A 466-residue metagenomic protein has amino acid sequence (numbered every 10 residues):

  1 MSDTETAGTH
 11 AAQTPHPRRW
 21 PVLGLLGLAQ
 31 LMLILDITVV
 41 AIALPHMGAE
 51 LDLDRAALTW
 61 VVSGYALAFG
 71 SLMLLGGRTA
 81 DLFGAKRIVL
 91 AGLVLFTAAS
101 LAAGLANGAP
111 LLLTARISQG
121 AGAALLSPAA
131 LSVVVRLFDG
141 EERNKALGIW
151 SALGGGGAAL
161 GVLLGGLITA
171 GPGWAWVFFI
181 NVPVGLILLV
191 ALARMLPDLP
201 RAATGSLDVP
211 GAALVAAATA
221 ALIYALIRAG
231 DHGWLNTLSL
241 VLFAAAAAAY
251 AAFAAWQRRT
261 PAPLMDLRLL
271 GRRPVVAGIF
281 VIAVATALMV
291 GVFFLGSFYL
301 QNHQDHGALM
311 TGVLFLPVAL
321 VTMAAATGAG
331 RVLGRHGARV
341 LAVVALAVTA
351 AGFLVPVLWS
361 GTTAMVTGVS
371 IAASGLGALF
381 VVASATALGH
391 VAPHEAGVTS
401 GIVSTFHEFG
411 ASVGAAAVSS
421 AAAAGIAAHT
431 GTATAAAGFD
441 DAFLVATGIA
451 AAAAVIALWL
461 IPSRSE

Functional and structural regions predicted by a protein language model:
S2-R194, G328, H336, V340-I371 (+2 more regions): Transmembrane-helix bundle of Major Facilitator Superfamily
A12-Q13, A203-S206, A213, W256 (+1 more regions): Short secondary-structure boundary/capping segments
R19-L44, R55, V61-Y65, A130 (+9 more regions): 12-transmembrane solute porter fold
E50, K86, A98-A102, A217 (+3 more regions): Hydrophobic alpha-helical segments
A80-R87, R143-A146, R201-L207, P263-G271: Interfacial helix-loop-helix linkers and transmembrane-helix boundary segments in multi-pass membrane proteins
A109, G173, D198-T204, A229-L235: Membrane-interface helix caps and helix-loop-helix hairpins in membrane proteins
A130, V134-F138, A193-P197, L226 (+2 more regions): Structural signal for the C-terminal ends of transmembrane alpha-helices and the immediately following loop
W174-A213, P261, G271: Conserved aromatic/hydrophobic "specificity hotspots" at molecular recognition or selectivity sites
